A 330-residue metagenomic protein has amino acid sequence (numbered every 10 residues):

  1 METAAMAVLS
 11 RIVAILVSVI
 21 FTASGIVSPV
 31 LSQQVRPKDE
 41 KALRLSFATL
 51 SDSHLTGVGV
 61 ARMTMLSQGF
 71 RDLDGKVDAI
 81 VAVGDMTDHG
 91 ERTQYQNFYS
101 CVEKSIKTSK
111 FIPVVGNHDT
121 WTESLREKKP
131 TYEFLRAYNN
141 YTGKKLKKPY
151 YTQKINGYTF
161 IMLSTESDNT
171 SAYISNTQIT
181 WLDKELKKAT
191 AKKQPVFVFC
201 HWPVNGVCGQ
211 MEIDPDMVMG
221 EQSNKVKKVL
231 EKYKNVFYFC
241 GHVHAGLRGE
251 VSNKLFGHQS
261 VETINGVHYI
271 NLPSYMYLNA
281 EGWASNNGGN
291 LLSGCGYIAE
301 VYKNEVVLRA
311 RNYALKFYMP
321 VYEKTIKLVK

Functional and structural regions predicted by a protein language model:
M6-V19: Sec-dependent N-terminal signal peptides
L31-N97: N-terminal active-site segment of His-dependent metallophosphoesterases
K41, N287-K330: A short C-terminal boundary segment appended to hydrolase-like catalytic domains
T49-S51, I80-D85, F111-N117, V198-C200 (+2 more regions): Active-site neighborhood of phospho(di)ester-bond hydrolases with catalytic His/Asp-centered motifs
S53-T56, M86-H89, N117-T122, E166-T170 (+4 more regions): Solvent-exposed loop/turn segments at secondary-structure junctions within structured extracellular/periplasmic domains
R92-K192, E221-K232, R248-Y302, V306: Extended active-site neighborhood of metal-dependent phosphoesterases/phosphodiesterases
A189-G209: Short acidic, glycine-rich surface-loop motifs adjacent to enzyme active sites
